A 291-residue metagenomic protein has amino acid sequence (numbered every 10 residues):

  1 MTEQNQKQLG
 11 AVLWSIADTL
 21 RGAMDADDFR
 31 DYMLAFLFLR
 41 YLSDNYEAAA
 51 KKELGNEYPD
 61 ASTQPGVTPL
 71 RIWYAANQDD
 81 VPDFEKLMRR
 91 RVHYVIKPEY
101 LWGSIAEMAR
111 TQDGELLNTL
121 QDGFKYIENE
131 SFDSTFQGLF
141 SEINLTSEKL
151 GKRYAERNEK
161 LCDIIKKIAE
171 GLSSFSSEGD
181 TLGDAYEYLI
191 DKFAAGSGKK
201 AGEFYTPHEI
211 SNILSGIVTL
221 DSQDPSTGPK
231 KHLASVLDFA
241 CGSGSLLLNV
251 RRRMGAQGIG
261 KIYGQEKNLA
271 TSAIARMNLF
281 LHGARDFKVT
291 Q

Functional and structural regions predicted by a protein language model:
M1-S222, K288-Q291: Non-catalytic, mostly N-terminal accessory regions of nucleic-acid modification and defense proteins
E203-Q291: Conserved S-adenosyl-L-methionine
